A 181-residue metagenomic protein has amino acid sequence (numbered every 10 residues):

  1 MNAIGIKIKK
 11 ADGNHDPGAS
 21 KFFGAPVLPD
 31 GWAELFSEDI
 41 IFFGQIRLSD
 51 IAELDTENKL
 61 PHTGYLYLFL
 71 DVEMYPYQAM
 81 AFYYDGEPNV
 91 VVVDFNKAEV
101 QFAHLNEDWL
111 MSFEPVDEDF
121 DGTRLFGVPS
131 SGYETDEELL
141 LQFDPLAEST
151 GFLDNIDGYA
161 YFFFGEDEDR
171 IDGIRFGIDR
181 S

Functional and structural regions predicted by a protein language model:
M1-S181: Preference for intrinsically disordered or flexible, low-complexity segments and adjacent hinge/connector residues
